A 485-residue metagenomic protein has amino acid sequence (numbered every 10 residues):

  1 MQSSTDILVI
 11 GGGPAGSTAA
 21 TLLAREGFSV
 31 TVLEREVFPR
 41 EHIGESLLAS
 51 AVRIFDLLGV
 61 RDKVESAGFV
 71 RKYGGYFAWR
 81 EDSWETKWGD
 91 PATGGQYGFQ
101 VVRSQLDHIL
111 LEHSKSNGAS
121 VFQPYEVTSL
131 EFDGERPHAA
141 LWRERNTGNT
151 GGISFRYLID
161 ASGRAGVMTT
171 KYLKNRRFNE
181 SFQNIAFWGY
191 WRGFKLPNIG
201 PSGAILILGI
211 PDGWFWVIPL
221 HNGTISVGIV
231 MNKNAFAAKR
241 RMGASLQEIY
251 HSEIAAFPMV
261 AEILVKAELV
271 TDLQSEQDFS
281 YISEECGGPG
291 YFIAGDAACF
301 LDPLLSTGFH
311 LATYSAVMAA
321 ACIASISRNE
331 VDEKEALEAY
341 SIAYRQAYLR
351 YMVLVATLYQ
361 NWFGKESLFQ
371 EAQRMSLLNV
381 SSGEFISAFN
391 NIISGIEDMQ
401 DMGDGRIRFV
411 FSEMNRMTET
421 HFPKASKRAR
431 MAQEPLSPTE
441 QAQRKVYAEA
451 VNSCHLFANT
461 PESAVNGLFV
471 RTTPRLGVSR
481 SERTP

Functional and structural regions predicted by a protein language model:
Q2-G13: Beta1/beta-strand and adjacent pyrophosphate-binding region of the FAD-binding site in flavoprotein oxidoreductases
G16-S17: N-terminal Rossmann-fold NAD(P) dinucleotide-binding loop
A24-I43: Glycine-rich FAD pyrophosphate-binding loop
H42-R80: N-terminal FAD cofactor-binding segment of flavoenzymes
A92-E112, A237-A244: Short beta-strand to alpha-helix junction loop
H113-V260: Predominantly flavin-linked oxidoreductase catalytic cores and closely associated redox partners
A237, R241-C322, S327-R350, V355-A356: FAD/FMN-dependent oxidoreductases across multiple families
A324-P485: C-terminal helical "tail/cap" subdomain of flavin- and related membrane-associated enzymes
